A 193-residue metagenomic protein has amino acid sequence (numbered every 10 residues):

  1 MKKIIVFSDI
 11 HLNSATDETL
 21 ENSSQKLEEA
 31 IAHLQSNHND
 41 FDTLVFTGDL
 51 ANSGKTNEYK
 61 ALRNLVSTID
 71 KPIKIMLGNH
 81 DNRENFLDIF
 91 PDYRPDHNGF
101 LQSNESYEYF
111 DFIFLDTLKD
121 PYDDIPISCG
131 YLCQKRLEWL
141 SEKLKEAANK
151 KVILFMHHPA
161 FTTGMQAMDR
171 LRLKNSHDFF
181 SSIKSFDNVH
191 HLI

Functional and structural regions predicted by a protein language model:
M1-A61: N-terminal active-site segment of His-dependent metallophosphoesterases
K2-S14, Y109-P121, I153-F155: Active-site-proximal beta-strand elements of phosphoester/diester hydrolases
F7-S8, T43-D49, I73-N79, I153-M156 (+1 more regions): Active-site neighborhood of phospho(di)ester-bond hydrolases with catalytic His/Asp-centered motifs
H11, L50-A51, H80-N82, L118 (+1 more regions): Catalytic metal-binding/acid-base residues of hydrolase active sites
T16, L50, K119-Q134, T162-M168: Surface-exposed cleft-lining segments at the edges of enzyme active sites
T56-S141, K145-A147, K151, N175-N188: Extended active-site neighborhood of metal-dependent phosphoesterases/phosphodiesterases
K145-T163: Short acidic, glycine-rich surface-loop motifs adjacent to enzyme active sites
H158, R172-L173: A solvent-exposed, acidic/Ser-Thr-rich amphipathic alpha-helical stretch
